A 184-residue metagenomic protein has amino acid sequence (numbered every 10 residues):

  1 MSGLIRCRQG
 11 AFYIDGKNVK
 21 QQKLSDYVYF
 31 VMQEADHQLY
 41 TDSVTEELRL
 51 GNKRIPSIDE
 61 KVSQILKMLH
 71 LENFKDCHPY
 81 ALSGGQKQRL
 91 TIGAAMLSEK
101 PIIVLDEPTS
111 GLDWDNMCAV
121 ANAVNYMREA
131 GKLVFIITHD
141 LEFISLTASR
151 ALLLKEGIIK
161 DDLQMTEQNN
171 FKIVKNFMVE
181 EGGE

Functional and structural regions predicted by a protein language model:
G10-L24: Conserved ABC transporter NBD signature motif
S57-F74: Conserved ABC ATPase "signature" region
H78-L82: Conserved ABC ATPase signature
I103-D106: Catalytic Walker B motif of ABC-type/P-loop ATPase nucleotide-binding domains
T138-H139: H-loop/switch region of ABC-family ATPase nucleotide-binding domains
I144-L146: A short, surface-exposed alpha-helical micro-motif characterized by mixed small hydrophobic and charged/polar residues
I158-E181: Conserved beta-strand-loop-alpha-helix hinge in the C-terminal portion of ABC ATPase nucleotide-binding domains
